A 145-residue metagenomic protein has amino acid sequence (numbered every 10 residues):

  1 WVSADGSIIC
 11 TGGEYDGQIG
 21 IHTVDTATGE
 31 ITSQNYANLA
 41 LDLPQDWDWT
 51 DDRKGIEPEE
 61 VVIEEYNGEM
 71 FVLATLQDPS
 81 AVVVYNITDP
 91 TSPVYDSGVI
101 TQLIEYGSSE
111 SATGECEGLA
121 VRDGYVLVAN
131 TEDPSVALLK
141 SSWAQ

Functional and structural regions predicted by a protein language model:
W1-V2, D48-I63, E110-V121: Signature of short aromatic-glycine-proline-rich micro-motifs recurring in repeat-based ectodomains
D5-S7, G68-M70, D123-G124: Short coil/turn segments that connect the beta-strands within blades of beta-propeller domains
E14-Y15, T75-D78, T131-D133: Short loop/turn segments immediately following the C-termini of beta-strands
G17-I21, S80-V82, P134-V136: Structural signal for beta-propeller blades
H22-Q34, V84-V94, L139-Q145: Short loop/turn segments immediately following beta-strands, especially the blade-tip and inter-blade linker loops
T32-R53, G98-A112: Surface-exposed loop and turn segments in beta-propeller and other repeat-based domains that flank or scaffold
E115-Q145: Blade-level signature of beta-propeller repeat domains, shared across WD40, Kelch, NHL, RCC1 and BNR/Asp-box propellers
